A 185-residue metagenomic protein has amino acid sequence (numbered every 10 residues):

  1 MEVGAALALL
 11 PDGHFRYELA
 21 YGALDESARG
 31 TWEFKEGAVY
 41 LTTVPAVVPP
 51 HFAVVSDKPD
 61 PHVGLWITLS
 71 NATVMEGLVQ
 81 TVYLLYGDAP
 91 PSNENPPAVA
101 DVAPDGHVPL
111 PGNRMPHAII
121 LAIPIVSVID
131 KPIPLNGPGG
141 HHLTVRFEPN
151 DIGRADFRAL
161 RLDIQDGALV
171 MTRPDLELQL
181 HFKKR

Functional and structural regions predicted by a protein language model:
M1-R185: Lipid interaction determinants
